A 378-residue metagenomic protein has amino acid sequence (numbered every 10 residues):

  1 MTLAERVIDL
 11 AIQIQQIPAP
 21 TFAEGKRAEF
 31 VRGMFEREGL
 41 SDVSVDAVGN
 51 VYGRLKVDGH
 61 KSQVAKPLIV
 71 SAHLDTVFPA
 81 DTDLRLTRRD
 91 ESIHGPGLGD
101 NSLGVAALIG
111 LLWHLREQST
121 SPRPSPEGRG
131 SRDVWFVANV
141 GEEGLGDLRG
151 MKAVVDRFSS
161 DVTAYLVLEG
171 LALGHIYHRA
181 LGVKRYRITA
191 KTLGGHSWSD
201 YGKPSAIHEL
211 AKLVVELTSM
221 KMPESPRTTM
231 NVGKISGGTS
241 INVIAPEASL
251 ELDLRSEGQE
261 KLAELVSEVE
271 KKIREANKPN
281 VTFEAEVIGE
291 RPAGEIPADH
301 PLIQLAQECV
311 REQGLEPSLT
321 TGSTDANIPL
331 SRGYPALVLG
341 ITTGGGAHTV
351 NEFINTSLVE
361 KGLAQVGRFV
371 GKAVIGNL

Functional and structural regions predicted by a protein language model:
M1-S92: Acidic/His- and Gly-rich active-site-bordering loop/insert found across diverse amide/peptide-bond hydrolases
I12-Q16, V51, N231-G238, E251-L254 (+2 more regions): A short beta-alpha structural unit
K56-K66, E117-D133: Intrinsic disorder/low-complexity segments
L74-R88, H178-T189, L337: Acidic-glycine-rich active-site phosphate/pyrophosphate-binding loop
G97, N101-S119, G130-L181, M222-P223 (+3 more regions): Acidic/histidine-rich catalytic neighborhood of metal-dependent amide-processing enzymes
D200-I235, E260-F283: Acidic-enriched catalytic cores of C-N bond-cleaving enzymes acting on peptides and small amides
A211-S225, N231, G238, V266 (+1 more regions): Active-site-adjacent substrate-binding region of metalloamidase/peptidase-like peptide-processing proteins
I235, P246, L315-A373: Zn-dependent metallopeptidase/amidohydrolase metal-coordination segment
